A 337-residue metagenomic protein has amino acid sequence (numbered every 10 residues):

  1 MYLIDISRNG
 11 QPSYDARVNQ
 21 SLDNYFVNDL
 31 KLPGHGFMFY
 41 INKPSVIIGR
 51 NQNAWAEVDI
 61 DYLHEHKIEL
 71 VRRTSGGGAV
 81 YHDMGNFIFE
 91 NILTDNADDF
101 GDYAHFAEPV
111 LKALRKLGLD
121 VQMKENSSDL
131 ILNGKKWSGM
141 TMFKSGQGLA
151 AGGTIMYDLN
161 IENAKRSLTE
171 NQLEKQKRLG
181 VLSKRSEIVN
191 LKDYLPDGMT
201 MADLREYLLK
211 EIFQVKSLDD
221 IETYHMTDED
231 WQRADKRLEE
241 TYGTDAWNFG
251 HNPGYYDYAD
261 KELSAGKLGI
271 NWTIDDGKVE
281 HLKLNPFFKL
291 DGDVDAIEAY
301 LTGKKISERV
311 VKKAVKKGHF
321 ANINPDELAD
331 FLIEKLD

Functional and structural regions predicted by a protein language model:
M1-E57, M142, R185-P196, T200-R205 (+3 more regions): Active-site loop/lid in soluble adenylation, ligation, and acyl-transfer enzymes
S21, Y25, H105-K112, D203-K210 (+3 more regions): Long, highly charged amphipathic alpha-helices
H35-G36, N42-S45, N51, I60 (+3 more regions): Membrane helical hairpin/interfacial module
F37-Y40, V80, V121-K124: Short beta-strand
I48-G49, A56-V58, L159, A164-R166: Short helix/loop capping segments that flank catalytic or ligand/cofactor-binding pockets
W55-A79: Active-site cofactor/substrate anionic-group-binding motifs, chiefly glycine- and Lys/Arg-rich phosphate-binding loops
M84, I88-M199, L204, L208 (+1 more regions): Catalytic beta-strand/loop module used to bind and position nucleotide/cofactor moieties in cofactor-attachment
L191, K278-D337: Active-site- and interface-proximal helix/loop "cap" or "latch" segments in soluble metabolic and energy-transducing
